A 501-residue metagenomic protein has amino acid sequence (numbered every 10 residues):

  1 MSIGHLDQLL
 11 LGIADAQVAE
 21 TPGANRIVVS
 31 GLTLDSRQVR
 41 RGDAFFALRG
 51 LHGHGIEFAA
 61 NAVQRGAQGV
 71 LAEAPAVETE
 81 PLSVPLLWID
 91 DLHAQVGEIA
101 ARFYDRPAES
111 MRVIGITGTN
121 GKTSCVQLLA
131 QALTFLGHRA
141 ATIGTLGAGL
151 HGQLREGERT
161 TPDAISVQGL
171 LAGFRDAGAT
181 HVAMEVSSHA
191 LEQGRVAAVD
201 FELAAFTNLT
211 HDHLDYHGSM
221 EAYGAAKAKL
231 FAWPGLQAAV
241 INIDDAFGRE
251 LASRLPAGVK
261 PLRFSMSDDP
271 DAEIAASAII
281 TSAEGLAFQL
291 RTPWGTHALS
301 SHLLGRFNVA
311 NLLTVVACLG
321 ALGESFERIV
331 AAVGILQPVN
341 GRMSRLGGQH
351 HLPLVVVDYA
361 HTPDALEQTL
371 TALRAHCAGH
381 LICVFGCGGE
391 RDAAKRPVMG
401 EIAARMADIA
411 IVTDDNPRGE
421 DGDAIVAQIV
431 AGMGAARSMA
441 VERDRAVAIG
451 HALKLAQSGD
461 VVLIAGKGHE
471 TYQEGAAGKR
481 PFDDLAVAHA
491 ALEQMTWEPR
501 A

Functional and structural regions predicted by a protein language model:
M1-V18, N25, Q38-A44, G50 (+7 more regions): ATP-dependent carboxylate-amine ligase
S2-G115, C125-L136, A272-A275, A298 (+2 more regions): Short, basic phosphate-binding NTP loop
L9, D43, A62, I99 (+13 more regions): Residue-level signal for inorganic ion chemistry
V63, A72, A76-L82, A177-A179 (+4 more regions): Acidic, Mg2+-coordinating active-site environments of NTP-dependent enzymes
Q68, E202, D408: Receiver (REC) domain switch/active-site residues of two-component response regulators
A74-V77, T145-L146, S188-H189, L209 (+4 more regions): Short, ordered loop/turn segments at secondary-structure junctions
P81-D90, R155-E158, G258-L262: Active-site regions of enzymes building and remodeling cell-envelope glycoconjugates
Q95-I243, R249-V259, L322, H376-C377 (+1 more regions): Phosphate-binding loop of NTP-binding sites
